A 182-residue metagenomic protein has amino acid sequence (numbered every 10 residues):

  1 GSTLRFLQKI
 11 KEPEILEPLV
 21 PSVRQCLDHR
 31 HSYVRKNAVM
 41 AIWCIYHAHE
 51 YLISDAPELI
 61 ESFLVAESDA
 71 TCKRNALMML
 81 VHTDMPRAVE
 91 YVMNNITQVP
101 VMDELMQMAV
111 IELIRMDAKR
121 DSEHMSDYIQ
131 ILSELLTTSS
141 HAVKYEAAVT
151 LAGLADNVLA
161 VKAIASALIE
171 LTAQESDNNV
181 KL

Functional and structural regions predicted by a protein language model:
G1-L182: Extended alpha-solenoid helical-repeat scaffolds
